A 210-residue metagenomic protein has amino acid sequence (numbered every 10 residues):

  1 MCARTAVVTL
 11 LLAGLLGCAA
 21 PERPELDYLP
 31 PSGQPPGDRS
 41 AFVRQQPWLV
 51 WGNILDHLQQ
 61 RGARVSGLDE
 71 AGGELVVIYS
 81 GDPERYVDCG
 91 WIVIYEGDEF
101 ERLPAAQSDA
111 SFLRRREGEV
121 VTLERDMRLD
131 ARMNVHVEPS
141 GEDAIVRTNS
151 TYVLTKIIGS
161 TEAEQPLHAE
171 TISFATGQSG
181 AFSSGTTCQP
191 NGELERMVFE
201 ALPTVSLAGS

Functional and structural regions predicted by a protein language model:
M1-V7: Bacterial N-terminal signal peptides that target proteins for export
L10-L12: Intrinsically disordered, low-complexity, mixed-charge
G14-G17: C-terminal motif of bacterial Sec signal peptides marking the signal peptidase cleavage site
A19-S210: Ser/Thr-rich, low-complexity intrinsically disordered terminal regions
